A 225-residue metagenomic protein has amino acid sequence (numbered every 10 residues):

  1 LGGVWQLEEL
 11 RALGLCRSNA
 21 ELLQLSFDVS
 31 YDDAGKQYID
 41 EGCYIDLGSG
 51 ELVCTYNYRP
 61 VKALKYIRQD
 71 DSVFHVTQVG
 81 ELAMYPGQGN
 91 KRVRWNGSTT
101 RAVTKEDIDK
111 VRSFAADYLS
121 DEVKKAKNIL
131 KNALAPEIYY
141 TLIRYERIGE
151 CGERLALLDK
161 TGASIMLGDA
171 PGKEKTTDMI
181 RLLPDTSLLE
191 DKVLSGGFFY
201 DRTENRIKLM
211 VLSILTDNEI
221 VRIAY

Functional and structural regions predicted by a protein language model:
L1-S30, E41, D46-Y225: Long, compositionally biased intrinsically disordered terminal regions
A34-Y38: A short catalytic or substrate-binding loop motif that flags glycine-/basic-rich loops and adjacent residues that bind
